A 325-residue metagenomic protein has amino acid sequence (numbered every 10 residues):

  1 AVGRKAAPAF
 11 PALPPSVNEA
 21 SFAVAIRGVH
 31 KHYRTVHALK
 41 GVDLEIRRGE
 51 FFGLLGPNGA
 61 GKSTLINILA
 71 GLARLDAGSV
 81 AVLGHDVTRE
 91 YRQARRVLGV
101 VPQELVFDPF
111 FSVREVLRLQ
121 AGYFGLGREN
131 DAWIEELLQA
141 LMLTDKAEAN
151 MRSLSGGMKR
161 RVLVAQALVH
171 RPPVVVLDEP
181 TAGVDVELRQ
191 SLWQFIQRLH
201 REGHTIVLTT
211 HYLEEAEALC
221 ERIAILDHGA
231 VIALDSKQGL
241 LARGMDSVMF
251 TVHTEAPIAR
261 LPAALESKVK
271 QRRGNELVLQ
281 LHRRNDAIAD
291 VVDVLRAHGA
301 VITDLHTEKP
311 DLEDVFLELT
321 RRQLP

Functional and structural regions predicted by a protein language model:
G78-R89, Q93-A94: Conserved ABC transporter NBD signature motif
R118, G122-K146: Conserved ABC ATPase "signature" region
N150-L154: Conserved ABC ATPase signature
R171: Conserved catalytic motifs of ABC-family nucleotide-binding domains
V175-D178: Catalytic Walker B motif of ABC-type/P-loop ATPase nucleotide-binding domains
W193-H282: ABC transporter nucleotide-binding domain
